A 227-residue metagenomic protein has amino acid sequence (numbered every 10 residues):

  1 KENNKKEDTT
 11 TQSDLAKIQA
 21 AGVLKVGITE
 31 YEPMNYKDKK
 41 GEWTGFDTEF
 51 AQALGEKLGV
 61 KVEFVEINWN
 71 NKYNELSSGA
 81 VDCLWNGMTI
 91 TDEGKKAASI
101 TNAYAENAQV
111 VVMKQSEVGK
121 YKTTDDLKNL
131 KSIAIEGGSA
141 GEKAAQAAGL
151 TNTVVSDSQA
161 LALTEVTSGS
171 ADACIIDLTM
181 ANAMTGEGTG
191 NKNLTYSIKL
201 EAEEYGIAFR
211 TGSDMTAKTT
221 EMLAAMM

Functional and structural regions predicted by a protein language model:
K5-E7, T48-K57, Q115, S139 (+1 more regions): Extended ligand-binding regions for polar small-molecule ligands
K5-G87: Extracytoplasmic small-molecule ligand-binding "clamshell" domains of the periplasmic binding protein/Venus flytrap
L24-K25, G59-K61, S78-N86, K131-S132 (+2 more regions): Alpha-to-beta junction loops
Y36-K40, A51-V60, T124, S139-S158 (+1 more regions): Ligand-binding cleft/hinge of the Venus flytrap
E63-E75, G138-A140, V154-S168, E203: Short helix-initiation/N-cap motifs at beta->coil->alpha
M88-K96, A144-Q146, T167-S168, D172-A202: A ligand-binding cleft/hinge motif common to bilobed small-molecule-binding domains
T101, Q115-S132: Flexible hinge/capping segments at coil-to-helix
E106-M113, L178, N182-A224: Periplasmic-binding protein-like
